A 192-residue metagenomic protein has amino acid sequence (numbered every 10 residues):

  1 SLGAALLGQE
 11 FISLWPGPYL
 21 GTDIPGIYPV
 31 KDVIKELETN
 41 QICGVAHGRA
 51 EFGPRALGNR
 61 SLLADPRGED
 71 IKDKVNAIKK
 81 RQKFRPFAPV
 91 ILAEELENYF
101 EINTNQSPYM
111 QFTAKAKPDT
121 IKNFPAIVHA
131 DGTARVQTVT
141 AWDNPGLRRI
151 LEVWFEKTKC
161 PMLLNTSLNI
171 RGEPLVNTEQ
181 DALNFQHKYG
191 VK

Functional and structural regions predicted by a protein language model:
S1-K192: Flexible beta->alpha loop and helix N-cap segments adjacent to enzyme active/binding sites
